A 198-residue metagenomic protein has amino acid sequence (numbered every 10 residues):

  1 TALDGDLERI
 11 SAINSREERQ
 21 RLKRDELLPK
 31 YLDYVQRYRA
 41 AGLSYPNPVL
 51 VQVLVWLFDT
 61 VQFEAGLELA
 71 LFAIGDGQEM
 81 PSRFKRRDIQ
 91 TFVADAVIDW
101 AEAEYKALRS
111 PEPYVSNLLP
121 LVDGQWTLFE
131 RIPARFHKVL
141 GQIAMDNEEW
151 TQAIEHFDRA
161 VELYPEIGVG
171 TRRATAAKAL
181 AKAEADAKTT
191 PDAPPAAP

Functional and structural regions predicted by a protein language model:
T1-N47, L71-W126, K182, D186-P198: N-terminal alpha-helical interaction modules that lie
Q52-V53, L57, P133, L140 (+2 more regions): Structural register within alpha-helical repeat arrays
W56-L57, V97, H137, A144 (+1 more regions): Residue at a conserved register position within TPR or TPR-like alpha-solenoid repeats
D59-T60, N147, L180, A187: Structural motif corresponding to the intra-repeat A-B loop/turn of tetratricopeptide repeats
Q78-D88, L128-P133, E162-T175: Boundary/linker segments of alpha-helical solenoid repeat arrays
